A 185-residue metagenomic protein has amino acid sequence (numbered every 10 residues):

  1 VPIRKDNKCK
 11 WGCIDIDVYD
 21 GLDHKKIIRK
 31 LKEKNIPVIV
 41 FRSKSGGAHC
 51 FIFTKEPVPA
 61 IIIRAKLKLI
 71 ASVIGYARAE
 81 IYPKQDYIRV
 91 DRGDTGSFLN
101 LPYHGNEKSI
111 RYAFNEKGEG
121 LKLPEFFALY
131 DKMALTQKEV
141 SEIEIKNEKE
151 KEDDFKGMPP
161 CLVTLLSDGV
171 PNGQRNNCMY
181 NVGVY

Functional and structural regions predicted by a protein language model:
V1-R29, E33, P83-Y87: SsDNA-processing nucleotidyl-transfer enzymes
V1-R4, V38-S45, E80-K84: Short beta-strand
C9, I16-Y19, R29-K32, G46-I63 (+4 more regions): Modules that initiate DNA replication and primer synthesis
C13, I62-A65, A77-R78, Y82: A broad, low-specificity signal for short, low-complexity segments enriched in glycine/proline and polar/charged
K34-I36, K68-A77: A common structural junction motif
P37, I88, L166-V170: A general structural-boundary detector
E80-S97: Conserved catalytic core of two-metal-ion nucleotidyltransferases
L101: Active-site-adjacent mobile loop/cap segments within catalytic or ligand-binding domains
